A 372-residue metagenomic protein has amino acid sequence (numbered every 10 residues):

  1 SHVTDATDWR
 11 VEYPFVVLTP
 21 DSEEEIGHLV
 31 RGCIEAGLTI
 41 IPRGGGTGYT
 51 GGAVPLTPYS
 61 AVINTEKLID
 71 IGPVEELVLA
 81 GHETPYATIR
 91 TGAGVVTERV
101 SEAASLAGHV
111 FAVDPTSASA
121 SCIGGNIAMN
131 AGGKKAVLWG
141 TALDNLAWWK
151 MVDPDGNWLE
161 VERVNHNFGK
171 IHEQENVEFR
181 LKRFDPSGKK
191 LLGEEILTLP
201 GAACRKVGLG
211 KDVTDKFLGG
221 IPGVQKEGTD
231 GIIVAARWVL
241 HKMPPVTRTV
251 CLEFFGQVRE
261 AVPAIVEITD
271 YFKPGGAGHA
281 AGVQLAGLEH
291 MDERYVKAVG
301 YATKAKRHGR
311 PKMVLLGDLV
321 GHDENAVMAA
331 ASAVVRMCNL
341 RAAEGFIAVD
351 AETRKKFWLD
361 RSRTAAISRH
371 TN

Functional and structural regions predicted by a protein language model:
S1, K226, I232-N372: C-terminal substrate-recognition/cap domain of FAD-linked oxidoreductases
S1-R31, G48-T88, T116, V239-L240 (+3 more regions): N-terminal flexible segment immediately upstream of the FAD-binding catalytic core in FAD-dependent oxidoreductases
T7-I40, G125, G133, K216 (+5 more regions): Soluble FAD-dependent oxygen oxidases
V16-T19, T39-R43, G48, V62-N64 (+3 more regions): Short, conserved beta-strand segments within well-ordered enzyme catalytic domains that often line or immediately flank
L29, V100, V334: Aromatic/hydrophobic pocket-lining residues that form π-stacking "cages" and hydrophobic walls in ligand
I34, S105, N339: Anion (oxyanion) recognition and catalysis
P42-G46, A53, T65, A93 (+6 more regions): Glycine-rich, histidine-containing beta strand-loop boundary motifs that form or position
I71-A80, A87-I268: FAD-binding subdomain of flavoenzyme oxidoreductases
